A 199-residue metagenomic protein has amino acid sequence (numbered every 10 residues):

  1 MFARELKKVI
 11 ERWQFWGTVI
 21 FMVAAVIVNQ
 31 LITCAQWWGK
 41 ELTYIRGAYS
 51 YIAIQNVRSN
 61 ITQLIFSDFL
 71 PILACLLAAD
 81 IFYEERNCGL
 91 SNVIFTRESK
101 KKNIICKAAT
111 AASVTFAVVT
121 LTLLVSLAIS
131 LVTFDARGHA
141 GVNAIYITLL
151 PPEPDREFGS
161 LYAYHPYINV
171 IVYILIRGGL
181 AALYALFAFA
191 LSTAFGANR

Functional and structural regions predicted by a protein language model:
M1-M22: Aromatic- and glycine-rich beta-strand/loop motifs that create alpha-glucan
A3-I10, F95, V172, I176: Membrane-interacting alpha-helical segments
I10, R97, F116, A194-F195: Transmembrane helix irregularities
W13-Q14, S99-K101, I105, A197-R199: Membrane-helix interface segments
V23-I81, A109-F189: Secretory targeting signals
D80-S113: Helix-loop-helix units of permease transmembrane domains in multi-pass membrane transporters, especially ABC
A185-R199: Extended, basic/helix-rich recognition subdomains
